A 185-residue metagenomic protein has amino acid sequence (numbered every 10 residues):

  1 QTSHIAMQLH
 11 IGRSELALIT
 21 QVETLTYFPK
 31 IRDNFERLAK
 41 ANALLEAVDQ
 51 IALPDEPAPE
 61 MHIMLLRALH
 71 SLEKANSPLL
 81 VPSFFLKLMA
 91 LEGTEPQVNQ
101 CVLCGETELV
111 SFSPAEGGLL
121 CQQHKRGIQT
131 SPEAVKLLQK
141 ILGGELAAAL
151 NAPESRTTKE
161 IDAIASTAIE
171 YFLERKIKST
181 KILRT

Functional and structural regions predicted by a protein language model:
Q1-T185: Non-catalytic alpha-helical scaffolds and adjoining flexible linkers that form interface surfaces for assembly
